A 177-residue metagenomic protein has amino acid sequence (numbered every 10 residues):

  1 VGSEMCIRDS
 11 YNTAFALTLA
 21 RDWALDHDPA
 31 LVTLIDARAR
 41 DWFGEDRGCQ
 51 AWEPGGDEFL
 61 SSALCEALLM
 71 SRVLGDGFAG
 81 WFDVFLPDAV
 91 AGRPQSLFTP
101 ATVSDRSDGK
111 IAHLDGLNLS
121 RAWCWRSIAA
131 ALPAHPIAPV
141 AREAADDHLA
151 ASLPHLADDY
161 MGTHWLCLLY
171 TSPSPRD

Functional and structural regions predicted by a protein language model:
V1-D9, Y170-P175: Conserved small/polar residues in nucleotide/adenosyl-binding loops
S3, R8-F43: Aromatic- and glycine-enriched pocket-lining scaffold segments that form the walls of small-molecule binding clefts
S10, G80-V84, W165: Tryptophan-centered motif/residue detector
D36-A151, H155, D159: Long, repeat-rich segments with strong aromatic
Y160-S172: Eukaryotic acidic, Ser/Thr-rich intrinsically disordered low-complexity regions
